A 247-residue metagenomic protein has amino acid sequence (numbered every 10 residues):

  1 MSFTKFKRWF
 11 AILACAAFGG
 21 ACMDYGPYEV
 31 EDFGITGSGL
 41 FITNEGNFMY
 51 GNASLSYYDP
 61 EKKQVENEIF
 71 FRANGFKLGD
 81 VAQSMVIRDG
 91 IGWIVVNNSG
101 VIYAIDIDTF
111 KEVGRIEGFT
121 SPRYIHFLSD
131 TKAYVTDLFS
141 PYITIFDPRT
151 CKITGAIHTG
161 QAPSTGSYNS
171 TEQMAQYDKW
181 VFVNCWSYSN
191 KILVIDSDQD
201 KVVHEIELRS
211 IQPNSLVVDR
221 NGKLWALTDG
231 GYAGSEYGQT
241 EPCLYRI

Functional and structural regions predicted by a protein language model:
M1-S2, M23: N-terminal hydrophobic targeting signals that begin at the initiator methionine
S2-F10: Bacterial N-terminal signal peptides that target proteins for export
F18-A21: C-terminal motif of bacterial Sec signal peptides marking the signal peptidase cleavage site
M23-I247: Predominantly soluble domains enriched in secretory-pathway, periplasmic, or organellar proteins
